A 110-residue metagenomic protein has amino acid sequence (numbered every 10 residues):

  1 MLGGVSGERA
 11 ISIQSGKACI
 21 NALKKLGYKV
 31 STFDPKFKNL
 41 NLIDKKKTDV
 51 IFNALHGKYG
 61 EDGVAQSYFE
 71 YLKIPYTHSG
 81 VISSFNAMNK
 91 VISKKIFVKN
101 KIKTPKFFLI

Functional and structural regions predicted by a protein language model:
M1-K95, K99-N100: ATP-binding N-terminal substructure of ATP-dependent carboxylate-amine bond-forming enzymes
N100-I110: Rossmann-like NAD(P)H-binding beta-loop-alpha module
